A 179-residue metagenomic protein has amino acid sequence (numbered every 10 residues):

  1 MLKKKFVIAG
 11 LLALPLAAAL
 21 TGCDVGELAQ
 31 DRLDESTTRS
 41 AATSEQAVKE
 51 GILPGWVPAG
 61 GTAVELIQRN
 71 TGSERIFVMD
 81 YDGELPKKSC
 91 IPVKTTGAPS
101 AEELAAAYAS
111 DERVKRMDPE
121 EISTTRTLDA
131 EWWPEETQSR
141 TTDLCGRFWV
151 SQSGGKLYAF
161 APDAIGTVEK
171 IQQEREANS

Functional and structural regions predicted by a protein language model:
M1-L11: Bacterial N-terminal signal peptides that target proteins for export
P15: Flanking scaffold residues of small Cys/His-coordinated metal-binding clusters
A19-G22: C-terminal motif of bacterial Sec signal peptides marking the signal peptidase cleavage site
D24-E27: Bacterial signal peptide processing site
Q30-A63: N-terminal "mature-domain start" segment
D31, G97-A101, S153: Extracellular/mature segments of secreted proteins
W56-G60, E65-R140: Mature extracytoplasmic domains of secretory-pathway proteins
R140-S179: Extracellularly exposed regions in secreted/surface proteins, prominently low-complexity, repeat-rich
